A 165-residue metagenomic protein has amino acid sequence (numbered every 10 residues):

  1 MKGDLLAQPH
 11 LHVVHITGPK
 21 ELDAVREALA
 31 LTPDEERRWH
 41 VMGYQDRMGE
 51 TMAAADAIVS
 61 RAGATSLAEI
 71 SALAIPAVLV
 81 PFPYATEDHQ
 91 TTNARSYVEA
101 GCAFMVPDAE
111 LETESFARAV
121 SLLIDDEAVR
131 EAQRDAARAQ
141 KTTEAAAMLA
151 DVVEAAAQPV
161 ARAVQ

Functional and structural regions predicted by a protein language model:
M1, A28, A119, Q133-A136 (+1 more regions): A ubiquitous structural signal for well-ordered alpha-helices
M1-I58, T91-R95, E99, V106-F116: Donor-nucleotide binding loops and adjacent catalytic segments primarily of GT-B fold Leloir glycosyltransferases
M48-Q90: A donor-sugar binding/catalytic signature common to diverse glycosyltransferases and related nucleotide-sugar
Y84-E87, T113, Q140: Short, small-residue-enriched loops and turns at beta-alpha junctions that line or gate enzyme active sites
E112-D125, A150, E154: Two-component system phosphotransfer/interaction surface
V129-T143: A short, well-ordered alpha-helix in the C-terminal region of glycosyltransferases
T142-Q165: C-terminal alpha-helical cap of glycosyltransferases
